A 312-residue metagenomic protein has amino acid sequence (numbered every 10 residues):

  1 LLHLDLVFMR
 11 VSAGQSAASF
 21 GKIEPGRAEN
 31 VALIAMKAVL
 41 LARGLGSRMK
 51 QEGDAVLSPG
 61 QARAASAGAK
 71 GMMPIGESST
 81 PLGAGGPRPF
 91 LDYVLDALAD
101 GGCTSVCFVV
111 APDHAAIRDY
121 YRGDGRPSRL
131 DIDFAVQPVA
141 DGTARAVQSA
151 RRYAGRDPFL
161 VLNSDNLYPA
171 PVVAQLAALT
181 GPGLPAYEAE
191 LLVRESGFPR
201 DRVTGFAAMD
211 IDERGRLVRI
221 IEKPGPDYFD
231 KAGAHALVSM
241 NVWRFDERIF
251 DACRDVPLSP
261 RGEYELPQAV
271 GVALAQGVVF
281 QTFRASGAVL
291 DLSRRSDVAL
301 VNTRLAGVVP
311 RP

Functional and structural regions predicted by a protein language model:
L1-M9: Extreme N-terminal basic, low-complexity initiation segments that serve as generic localization/processing leaders
S12, S16-S19: Serine residues within intrinsically disordered or low-complexity segments
L33-A67, P74-V161, R261: Conserved N-terminal catalytic core of the sugar/cofactor nucleotidyltransferase
L33-I34, A38, I220-P312: Conserved alpha/beta core of the MobA/IspD/sugar-nucleotide pyrophosphorylase nucleotidyltransferase superfamily
S164-L167: The conserved acidic donor/metal-binding loop of glycosyltransferases
P169-A252, V256: Conserved core of the sugar-phosphate nucleotidyltransferase
